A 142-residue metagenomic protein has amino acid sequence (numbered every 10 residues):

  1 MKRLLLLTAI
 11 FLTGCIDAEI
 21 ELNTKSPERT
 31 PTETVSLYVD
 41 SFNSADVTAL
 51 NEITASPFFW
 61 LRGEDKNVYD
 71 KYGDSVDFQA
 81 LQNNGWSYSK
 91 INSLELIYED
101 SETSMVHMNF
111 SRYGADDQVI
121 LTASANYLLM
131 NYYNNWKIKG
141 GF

Functional and structural regions predicted by a protein language model:
L4-L12: Sec-dependent N-terminal signal peptides
C15-T48, E52, W60: Short, low-complexity N-terminal intrinsically disordered segments enriched in polar/charged residues
I20, I120-F142: Short beta-strand edge/turn micro-motifs at domain boundaries
Y38, A49-N51, F58, D74 (+2 more regions): Hydrophobic pocket/interface hotspot
T54, E64-D65, M108-R112, F142: A mature extracytoplasmic/lumenal domain signature
F58-Y69, N84: A short gly/proline-enriched turn/hairpin at secondary-structure junctions
S75-Q118: Surface-exposed, charged secondary-structure patches
